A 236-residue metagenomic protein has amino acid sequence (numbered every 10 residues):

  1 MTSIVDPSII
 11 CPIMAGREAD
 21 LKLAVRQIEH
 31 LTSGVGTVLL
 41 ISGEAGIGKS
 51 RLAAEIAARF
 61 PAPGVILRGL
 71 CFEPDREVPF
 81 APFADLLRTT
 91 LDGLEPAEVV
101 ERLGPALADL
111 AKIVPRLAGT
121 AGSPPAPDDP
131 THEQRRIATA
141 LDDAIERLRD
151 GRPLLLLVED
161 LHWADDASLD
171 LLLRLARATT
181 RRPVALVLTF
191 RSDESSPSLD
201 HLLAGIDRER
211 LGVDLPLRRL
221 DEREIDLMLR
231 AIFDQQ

Functional and structural regions predicted by a protein language model:
M1-Q236: Key residue(s) within conserved catalytic/signature motifs
